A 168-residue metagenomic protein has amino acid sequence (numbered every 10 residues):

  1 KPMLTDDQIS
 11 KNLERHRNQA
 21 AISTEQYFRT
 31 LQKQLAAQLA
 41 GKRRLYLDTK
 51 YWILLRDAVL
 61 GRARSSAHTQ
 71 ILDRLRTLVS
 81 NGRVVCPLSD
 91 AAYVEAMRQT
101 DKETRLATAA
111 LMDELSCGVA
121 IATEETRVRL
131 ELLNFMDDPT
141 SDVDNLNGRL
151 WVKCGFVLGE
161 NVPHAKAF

Functional and structural regions predicted by a protein language model:
K1-L4, K166-F168: Extended alpha-helical scaffold and adjacent linker segments that couple domains and build interaction/assembly
L4-L13: Basic, amphipathic N-terminal segments that precede the first structured/catalytic domain
N12-A67: Metal-dependent nucleic-acid phosphoesterase active-site entry motif
G41-L45, K50, R83-L88, V119-A120: Hydrophobic beta-strand segments of well-ordered beta-sheets in folded domains
I53-S65, A91-A107: A short secondary-structure junction motif
T69-T100, I121-E125, L130, L158-E160 (+1 more regions): PIN/NYN-family metal-dependent endoribonuclease catalytic core
A109-C117: Acidic, His- and aromatic-enriched active-site or binding-groove loops in soluble protein domains that engage sugars
C117-F168: Non-catalytic, alpha-helical, charged scaffold/linker segments that couple or flank catalytic or architectural cores
